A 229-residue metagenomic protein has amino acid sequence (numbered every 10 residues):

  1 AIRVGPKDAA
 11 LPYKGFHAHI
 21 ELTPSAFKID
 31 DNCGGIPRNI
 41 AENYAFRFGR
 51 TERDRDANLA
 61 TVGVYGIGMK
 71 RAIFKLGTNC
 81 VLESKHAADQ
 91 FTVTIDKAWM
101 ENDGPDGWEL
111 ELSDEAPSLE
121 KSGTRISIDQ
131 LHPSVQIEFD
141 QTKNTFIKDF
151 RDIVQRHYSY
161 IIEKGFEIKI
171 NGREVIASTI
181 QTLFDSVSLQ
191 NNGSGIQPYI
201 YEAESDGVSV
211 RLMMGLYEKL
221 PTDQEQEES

Functional and structural regions predicted by a protein language model:
A1-C33: ATP-lid-like helix-loop hinge signature
I2-P6, F46, R50, Q155 (+1 more regions): Signal for well-folded cores of large energy- and translation-related assemblies
I20, D89-M100, I200, V210-L216: Broad, structure-driven detector of short, well-ordered beta-strand segments within folded domains
L22, S84, I128-Q130, L212-L216: Flexible glycine-/small-residue-rich
F27-N58: Glycine-rich/acidic phosphate-handling loop/turn and adjacent ATP-lid/helix of nucleotide-binding kinase/ATPase domains
N32, K85, T179-I180: Surface loops and adjacent helix of pleckstrin homology
R55-I176: GHKL-type ATPase core
D152, E163-S229: GHKL/Bergerat-fold ATPase module in large chromosome/replication-associated machines
